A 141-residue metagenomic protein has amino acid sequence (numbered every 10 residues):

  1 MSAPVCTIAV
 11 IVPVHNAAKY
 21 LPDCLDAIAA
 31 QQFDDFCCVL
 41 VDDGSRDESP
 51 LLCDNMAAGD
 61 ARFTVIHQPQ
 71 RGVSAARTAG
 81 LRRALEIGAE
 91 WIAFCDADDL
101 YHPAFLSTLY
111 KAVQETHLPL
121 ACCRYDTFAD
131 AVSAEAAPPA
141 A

Functional and structural regions predicted by a protein language model:
M1-A141: Nucleotide-sugar donor-binding/catalytic module of glycosyltransferases that assemble extracellular/cell-envelope
